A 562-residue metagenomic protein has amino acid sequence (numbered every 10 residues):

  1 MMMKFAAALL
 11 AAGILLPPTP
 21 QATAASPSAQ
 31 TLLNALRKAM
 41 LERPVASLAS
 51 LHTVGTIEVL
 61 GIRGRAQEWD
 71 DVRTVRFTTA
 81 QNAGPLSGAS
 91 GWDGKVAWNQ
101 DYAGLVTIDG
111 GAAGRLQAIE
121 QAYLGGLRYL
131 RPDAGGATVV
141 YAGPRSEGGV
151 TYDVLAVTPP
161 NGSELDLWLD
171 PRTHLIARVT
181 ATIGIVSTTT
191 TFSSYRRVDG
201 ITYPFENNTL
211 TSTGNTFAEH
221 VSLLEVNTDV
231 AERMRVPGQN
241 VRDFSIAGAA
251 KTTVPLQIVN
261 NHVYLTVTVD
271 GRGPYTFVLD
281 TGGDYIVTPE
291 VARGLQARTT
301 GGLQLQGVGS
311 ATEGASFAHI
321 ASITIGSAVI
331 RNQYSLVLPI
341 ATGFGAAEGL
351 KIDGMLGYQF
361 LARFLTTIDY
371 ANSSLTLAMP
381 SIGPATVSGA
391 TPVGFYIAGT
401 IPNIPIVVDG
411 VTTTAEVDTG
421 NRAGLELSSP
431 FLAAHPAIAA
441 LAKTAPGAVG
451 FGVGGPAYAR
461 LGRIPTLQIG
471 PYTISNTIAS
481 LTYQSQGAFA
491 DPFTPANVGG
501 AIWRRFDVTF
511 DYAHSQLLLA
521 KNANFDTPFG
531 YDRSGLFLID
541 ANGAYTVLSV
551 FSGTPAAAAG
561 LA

Functional and structural regions predicted by a protein language model:
K4-P17: Bacterial N-terminal signal peptides
A24-A35, V96-E164, P171-L175, T182-I183 (+3 more regions): Flexible, processing/modification-adjacent segments and terminal tails in exported/periplasmic/extracellular proteins
T31-L105, V140: N-terminal mature ectodomain segment of secretory-pathway/periplasmic proteins
S47-V54, V72-T79, G148-A156, H174-R178 (+2 more regions): Short, hydrophobic/aromatic-rich segments at coil-to-beta transitions
I57-E58, A80-A83, D101-A103, V157-P160 (+2 more regions): Beta-turn initiation residues at beta-strand->coil junctions
R63-E68, L86-A89, S163-L167, V186-S194 (+2 more regions): A structural detector for short beta-strand units
S90-G94, Y141, D166-R172, T189-G200 (+1 more regions): Aromatic-rich beta-strand edge motifs centered on tyrosine
W168, R196-A562: Pepsin/retropepsin-fold aspartyl endopeptidases
